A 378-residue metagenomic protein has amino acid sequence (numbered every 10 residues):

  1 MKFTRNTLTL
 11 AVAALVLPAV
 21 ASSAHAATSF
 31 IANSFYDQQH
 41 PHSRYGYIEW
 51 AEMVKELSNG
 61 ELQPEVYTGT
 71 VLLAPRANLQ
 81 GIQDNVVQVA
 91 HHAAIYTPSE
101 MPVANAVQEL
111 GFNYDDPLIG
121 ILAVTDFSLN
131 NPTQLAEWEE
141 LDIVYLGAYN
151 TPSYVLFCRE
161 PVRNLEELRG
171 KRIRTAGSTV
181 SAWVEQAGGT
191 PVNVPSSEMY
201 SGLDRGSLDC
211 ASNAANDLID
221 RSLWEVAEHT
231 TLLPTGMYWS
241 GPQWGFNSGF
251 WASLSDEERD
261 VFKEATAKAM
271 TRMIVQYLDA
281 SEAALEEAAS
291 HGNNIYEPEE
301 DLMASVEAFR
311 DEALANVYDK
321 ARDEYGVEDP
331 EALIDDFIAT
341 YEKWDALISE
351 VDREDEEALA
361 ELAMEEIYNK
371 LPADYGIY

Functional and structural regions predicted by a protein language model:
M1-A11: Bacterial N-terminal signal peptides that target proteins for export
T4, V20-A21, E56: Intrinsically disordered, low-complexity segments
V12, A27-L118, Y145-Y378: N-terminal secretory/targeting leader peptides
V12-V16, G120-S128, F337: Short, Φ-rich (hydrophobic/aromatic) sequence segments
L17-A26: Sec/Tat signal peptide C-region and signal peptidase I cleavage site
Y114-E140: Short, solvent-exposed loop/beta-turn-alpha elements that line the ligand-binding surface or hinge of extracytoplasmic
